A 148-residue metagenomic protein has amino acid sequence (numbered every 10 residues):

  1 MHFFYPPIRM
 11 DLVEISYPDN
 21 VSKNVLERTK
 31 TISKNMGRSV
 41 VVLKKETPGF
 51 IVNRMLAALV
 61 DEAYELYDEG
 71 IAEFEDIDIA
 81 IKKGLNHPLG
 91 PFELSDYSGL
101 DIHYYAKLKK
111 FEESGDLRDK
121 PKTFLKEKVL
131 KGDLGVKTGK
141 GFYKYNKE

Functional and structural regions predicted by a protein language model:
M1-K44, N53: Rossmann-fold dinucleotide-binding core
I8, A58-L59: Alpha-helix N-cap/N′ positions at the starts of helices
E14-Y17, V60, Y64, F111: A broad detector of the eukaryotic-type serine/threonine protein kinase catalytic domain
Y17-P18, I51-V52, E113-S114, K120: A generic structural signal for short
K23-R28, K34-K45, Y64, D68-E69 (+1 more regions): NAD(P)-dependent Rossmann-like dehydrogenase/reductase catalytic/cofactor-binding core
N24, F50, A58: Short alpha-helical
P48-M55, G70: Glycine-rich phosphate/pyrophosphate-binding loop and the adjoining helix
V52-N53, D61, S95: Residue-level micro-sites within transmembrane alpha helices that shape and flank functional polar/acidic positions
